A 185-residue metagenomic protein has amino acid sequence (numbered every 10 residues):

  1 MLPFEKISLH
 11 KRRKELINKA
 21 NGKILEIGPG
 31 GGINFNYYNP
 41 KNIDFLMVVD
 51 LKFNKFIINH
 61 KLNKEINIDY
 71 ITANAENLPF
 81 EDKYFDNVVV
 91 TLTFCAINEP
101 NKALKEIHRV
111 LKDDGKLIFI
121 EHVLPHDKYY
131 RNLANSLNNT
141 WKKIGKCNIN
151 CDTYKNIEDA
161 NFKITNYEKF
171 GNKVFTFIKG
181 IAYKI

Functional and structural regions predicted by a protein language model:
M1-I7, I120-I178: C-terminal alpha-helical "lid/dimerization" subdomain adjacent to the S-adenosyl-L-methionine
P3-K23, I33-Y37: Conserved alpha-helix/loop element of class I SAM-dependent methyltransferases that forms part of the SAM/SAH-binding
L25-N77: Class I SAM-dependent methyltransferase SAM/SAH-binding core
A73-V88: A short acidic, Gly/Pro-enriched loop at the edge of an enzyme's catalytic core that lines a small-molecule cofactor
N87-E99: A short SAM/SAH-binding and catalytic strip from SAM-dependent methyltransferases
N101-D113: A short glycine-rich, Lys/Arg-flanked "PGG" loop and its adjoining helix->strand segment in the class I
K179-I185: C-terminal lobe and adjacent flexible extensions of AdoMet/dcAdoMet transferase-like proteins
